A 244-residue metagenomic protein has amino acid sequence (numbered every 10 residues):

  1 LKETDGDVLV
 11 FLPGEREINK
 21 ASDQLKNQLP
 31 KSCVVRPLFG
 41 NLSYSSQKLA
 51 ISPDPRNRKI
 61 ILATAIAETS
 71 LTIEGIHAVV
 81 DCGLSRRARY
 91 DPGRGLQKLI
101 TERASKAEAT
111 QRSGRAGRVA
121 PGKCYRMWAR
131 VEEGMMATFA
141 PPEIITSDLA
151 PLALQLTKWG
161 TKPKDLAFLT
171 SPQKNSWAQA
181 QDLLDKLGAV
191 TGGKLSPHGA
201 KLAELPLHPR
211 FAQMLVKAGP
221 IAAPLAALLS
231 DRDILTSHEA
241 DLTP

Functional and structural regions predicted by a protein language model:
L1-T4, N27-K31, S52-R56, L71-I73 (+1 more regions): Conserved catalytic network of the ASCE P-loop NTPase/AAA+ motor domain
E3-L25, Q173: Conserved strand-helix element at the start of the C-terminal RecA-like helicase core
G6-D7, N57-I60, I76: Loop/turn-to-beta-strand initiation segments
P13, I60-T69, C82, G114 (+1 more regions): Ser/Thr-glycine-rich phosphate-binding loops at phosphate-binding pockets of nucleotides, nucleotide cofactors
E17-A21, Y44-Q47, T69-E74, R86-D91 (+2 more regions): Switch/connector loops and helix/strand junctions flanking conserved nucleotide-binding motifs in nucleotide-processing
Q24, P30-S32, V80, S85-A88 (+1 more regions): Second RecA-like catalytic domain
C33-I61: Conserved motor-coupling elements within RecA-like helicase/translocase cores
A78, L84-M136, L152: Conserved segment of the helicase C-terminal RecA-like domain
